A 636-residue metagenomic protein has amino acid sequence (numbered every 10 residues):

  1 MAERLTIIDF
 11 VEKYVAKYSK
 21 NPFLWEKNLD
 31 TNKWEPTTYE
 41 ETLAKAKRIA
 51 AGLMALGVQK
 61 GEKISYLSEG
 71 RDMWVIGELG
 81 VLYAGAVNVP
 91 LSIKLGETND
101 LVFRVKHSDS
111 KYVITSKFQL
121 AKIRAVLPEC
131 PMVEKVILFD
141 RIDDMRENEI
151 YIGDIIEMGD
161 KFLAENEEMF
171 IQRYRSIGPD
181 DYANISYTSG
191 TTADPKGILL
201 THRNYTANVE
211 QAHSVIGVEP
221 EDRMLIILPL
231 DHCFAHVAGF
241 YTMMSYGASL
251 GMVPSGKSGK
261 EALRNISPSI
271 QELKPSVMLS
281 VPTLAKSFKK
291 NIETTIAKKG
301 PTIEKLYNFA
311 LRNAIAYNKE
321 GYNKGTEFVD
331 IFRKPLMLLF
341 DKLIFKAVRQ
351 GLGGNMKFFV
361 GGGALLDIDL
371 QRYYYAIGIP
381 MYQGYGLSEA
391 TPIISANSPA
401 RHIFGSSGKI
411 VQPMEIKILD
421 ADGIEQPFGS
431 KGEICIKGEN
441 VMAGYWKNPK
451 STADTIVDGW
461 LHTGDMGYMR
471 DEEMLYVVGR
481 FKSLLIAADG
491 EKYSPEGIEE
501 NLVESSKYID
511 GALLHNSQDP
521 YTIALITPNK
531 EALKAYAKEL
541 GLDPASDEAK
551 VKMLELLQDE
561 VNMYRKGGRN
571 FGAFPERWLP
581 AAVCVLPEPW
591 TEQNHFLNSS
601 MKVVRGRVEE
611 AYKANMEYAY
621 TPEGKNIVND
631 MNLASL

Functional and structural regions predicted by a protein language model:
S19-P22, I156-Y187, D194, G217-R223: Conserved pre-ATP/AMP-binding loop-to-beta segment of ANL
L24-R71, L79, G96-V102, Y151-G159 (+1 more regions): Conserved AMP-binding/adenylate-forming core of the ANL superfamily
P36-E40, A183-V209: Conserved AMP-binding A3 loop
L56, Y83-M158, Q172: Structural core segment of the AMP-binding/adenylate-forming
L67, T188, I410, A421-G429 (+4 more regions): Conserved ATP-binding/catalytic segment of the ANL
V113, G438, A443-G444, D454 (+2 more regions): AMP-binding/adenylate-forming catalytic core of the ANL superfamily
T206-R223, L230-F345, N355: Conserved AMP-binding/adenylation subdomain of ANL enzymes
G511-H515, P520, M563-L636: Conserved C-terminal "lid"/linker of ANL adenylate-forming enzymes
